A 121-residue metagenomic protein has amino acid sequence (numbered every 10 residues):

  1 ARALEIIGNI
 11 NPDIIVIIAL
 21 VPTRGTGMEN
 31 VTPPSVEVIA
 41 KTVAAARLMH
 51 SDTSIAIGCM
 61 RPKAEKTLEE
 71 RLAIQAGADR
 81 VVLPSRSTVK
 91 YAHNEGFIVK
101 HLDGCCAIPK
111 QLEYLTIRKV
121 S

Functional and structural regions predicted by a protein language model:
R2, G8-S121: Auxiliary Fe-S-binding modules of radical SAM enzymes
